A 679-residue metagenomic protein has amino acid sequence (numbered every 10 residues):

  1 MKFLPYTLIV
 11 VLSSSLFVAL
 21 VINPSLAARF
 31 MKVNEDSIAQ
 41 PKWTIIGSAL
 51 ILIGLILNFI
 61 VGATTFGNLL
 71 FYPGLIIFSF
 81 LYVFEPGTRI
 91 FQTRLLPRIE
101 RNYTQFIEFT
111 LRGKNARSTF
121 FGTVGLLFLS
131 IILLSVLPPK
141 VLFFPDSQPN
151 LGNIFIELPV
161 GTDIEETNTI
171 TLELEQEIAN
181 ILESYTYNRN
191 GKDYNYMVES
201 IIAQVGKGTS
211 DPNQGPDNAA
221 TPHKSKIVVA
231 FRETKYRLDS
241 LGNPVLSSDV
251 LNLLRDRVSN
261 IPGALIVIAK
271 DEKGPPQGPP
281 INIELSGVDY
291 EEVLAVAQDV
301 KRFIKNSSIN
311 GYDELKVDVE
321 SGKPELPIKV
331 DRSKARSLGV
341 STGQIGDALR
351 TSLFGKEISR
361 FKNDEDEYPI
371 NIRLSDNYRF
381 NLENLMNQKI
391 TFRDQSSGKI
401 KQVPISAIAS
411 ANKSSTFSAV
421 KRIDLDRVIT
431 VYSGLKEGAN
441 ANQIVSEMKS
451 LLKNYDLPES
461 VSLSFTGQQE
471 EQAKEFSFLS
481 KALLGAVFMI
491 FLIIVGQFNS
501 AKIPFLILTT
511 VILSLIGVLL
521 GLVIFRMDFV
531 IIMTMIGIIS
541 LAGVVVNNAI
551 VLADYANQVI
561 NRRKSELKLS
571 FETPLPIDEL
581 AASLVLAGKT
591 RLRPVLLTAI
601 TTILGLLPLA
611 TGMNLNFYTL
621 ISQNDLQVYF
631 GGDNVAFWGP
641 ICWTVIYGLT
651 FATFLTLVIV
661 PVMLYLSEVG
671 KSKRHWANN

Functional and structural regions predicted by a protein language model:
M1, V10, L492-R591, L597-L615 (+4 more regions): Hydrophobic transmembrane alpha-helices and their membrane-interface caps in long multi-pass transport proteins
M1-V10, I99-N115, K140, K301 (+8 more regions): Alpha-helical membrane-interface segments at transmembrane helix boundaries
M1-V10, L26, E35-I45, N58-P73 (+6 more regions): Membrane-water interface of transmembrane alpha-helices in multipass transporters/channels
L20-R29, P86, I90, R94 (+7 more regions): Membrane-spanning helices that line or support transport/gating and their immediate boundary helices in channels
S37-F143, I283, K589: Signature of alpha-helical transmembrane segments and their immediate interfacial
F59-T65, Y82-F91, T123-T162, Y236-D239 (+4 more regions): Transmembrane helices with small-residue packing motifs
T88-Y103, V461, S570-A581, V585: Short, membrane-interfacial amphipathic segments enriched in basic
S135, N153, T169-P324, K334-F465 (+4 more regions): Surface-exposed amphipathic alpha-helical segments in non-transmembrane regions that serve as interaction surfaces
